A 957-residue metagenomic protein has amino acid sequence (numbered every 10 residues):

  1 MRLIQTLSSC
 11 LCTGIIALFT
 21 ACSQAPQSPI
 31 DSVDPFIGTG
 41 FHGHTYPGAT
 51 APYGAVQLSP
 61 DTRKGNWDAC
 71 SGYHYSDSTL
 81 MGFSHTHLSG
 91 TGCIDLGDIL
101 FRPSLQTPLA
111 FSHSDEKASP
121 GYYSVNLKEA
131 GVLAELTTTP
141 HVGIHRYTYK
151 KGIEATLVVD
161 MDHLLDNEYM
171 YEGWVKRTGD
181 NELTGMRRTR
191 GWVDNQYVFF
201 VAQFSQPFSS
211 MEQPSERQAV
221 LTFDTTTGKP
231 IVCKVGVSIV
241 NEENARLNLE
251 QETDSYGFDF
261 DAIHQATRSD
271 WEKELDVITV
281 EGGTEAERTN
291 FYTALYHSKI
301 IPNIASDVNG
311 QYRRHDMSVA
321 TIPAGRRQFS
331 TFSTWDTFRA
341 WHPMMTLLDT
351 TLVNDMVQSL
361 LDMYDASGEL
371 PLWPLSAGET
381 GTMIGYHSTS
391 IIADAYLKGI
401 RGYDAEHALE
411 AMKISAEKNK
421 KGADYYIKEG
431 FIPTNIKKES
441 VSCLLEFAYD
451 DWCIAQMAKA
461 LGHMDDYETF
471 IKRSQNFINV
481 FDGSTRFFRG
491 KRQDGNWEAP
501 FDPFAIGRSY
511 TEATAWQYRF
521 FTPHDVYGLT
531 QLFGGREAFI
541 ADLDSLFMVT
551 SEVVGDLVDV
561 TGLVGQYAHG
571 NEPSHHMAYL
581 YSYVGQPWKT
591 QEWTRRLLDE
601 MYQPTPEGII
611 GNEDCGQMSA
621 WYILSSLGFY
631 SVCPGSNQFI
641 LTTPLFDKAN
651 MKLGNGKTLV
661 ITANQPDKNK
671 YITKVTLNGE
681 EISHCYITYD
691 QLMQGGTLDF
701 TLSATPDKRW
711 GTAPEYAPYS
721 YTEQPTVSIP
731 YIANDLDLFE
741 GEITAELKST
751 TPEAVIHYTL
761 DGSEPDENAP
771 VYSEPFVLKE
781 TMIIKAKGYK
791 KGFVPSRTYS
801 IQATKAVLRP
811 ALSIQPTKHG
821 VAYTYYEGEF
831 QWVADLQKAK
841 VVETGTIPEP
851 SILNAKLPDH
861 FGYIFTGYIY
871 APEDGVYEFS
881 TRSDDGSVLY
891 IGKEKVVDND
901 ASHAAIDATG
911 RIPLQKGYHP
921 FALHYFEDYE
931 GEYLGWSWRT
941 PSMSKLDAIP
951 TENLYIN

Functional and structural regions predicted by a protein language model:
T20-A21: C-terminal motif of bacterial Sec signal peptides marking the signal peptidase cleavage site
A25-S390, Y396-L445, C453-N479, T485-F488 (+8 more regions): Accessory carbohydrate-recognition regions in carbohydrate-active enzymes
K151-I153, D667-K670, S749-V755, R882-G886: Short proline/glycine-enriched turn/loop motifs at strand-loop junctions of beta-rich domains
P230, G695, E742, K779-I783 (+2 more regions): Extracellular Ig-like/FN3 beta-sandwich strand-entry sites
K674-T676, V755-T759, S880, V888-Y890 (+1 more regions): Beta-strand signatures of extracellular beta-sandwich domains
Y719-T824, F830-A834, K840-I864, Y890-G892 (+2 more regions): Short, compositionally stereotyped local motifs that mark structural "simplifiers"
L747-S749, I869-A871, G875-L889, F921: Aromatic-lined ligand-binding clefts that engage carbohydrates, nucleic acids, or primary amines
A922-G931: Short beta-strand-plus-loop segments that form exposed binding edges in beta-rich domains
